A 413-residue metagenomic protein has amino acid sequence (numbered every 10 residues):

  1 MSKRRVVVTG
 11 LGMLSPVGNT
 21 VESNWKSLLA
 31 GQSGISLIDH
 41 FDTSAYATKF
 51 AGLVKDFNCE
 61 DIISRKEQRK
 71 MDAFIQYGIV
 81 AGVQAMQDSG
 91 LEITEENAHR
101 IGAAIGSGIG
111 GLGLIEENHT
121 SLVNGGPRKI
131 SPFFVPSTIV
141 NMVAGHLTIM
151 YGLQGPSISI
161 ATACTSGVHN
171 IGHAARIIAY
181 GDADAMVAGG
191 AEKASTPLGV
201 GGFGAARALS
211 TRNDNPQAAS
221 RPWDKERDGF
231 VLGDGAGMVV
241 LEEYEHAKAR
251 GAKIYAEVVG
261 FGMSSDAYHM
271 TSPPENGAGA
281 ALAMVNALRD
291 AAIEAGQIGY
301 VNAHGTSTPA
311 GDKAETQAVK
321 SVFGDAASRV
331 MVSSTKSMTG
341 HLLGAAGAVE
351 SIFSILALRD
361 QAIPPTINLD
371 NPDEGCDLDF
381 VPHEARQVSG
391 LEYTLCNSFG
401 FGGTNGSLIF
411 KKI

Functional and structural regions predicted by a protein language model:
M1-E67, E245-E257, I352-T366, K411-I413: ACP-dependent fatty acid/polyketide chain-elongation machinery
M1-V8, E95-A98, A291-Q297, S328 (+1 more regions): Flexible, low-complexity linker/loop segments at domain and module junctions
R5-T9, S36, D214-A291, G299-Y300: Condensing-enzyme catalytic core mediating Claisen C-C bond formation in acyl metabolism
V8, V21-W25, L29-T162, A191-G202 (+1 more regions): Conserved beta-ketoacyl condensing-enzyme motif
E22-S27, G113-P127, I177-Y180, V200-N213 (+3 more regions): A glycine- and small-aliphatic-rich helix-loop capping segment at beta-alpha/alpha-beta transitions that lines
G78-L91, V140-A144, T148-E192, V231-A252 (+2 more regions): Active-site-proximal alpha-helical scaffold in enzymes
N124-S131, G172, R176, Y180 (+3 more regions): Glycine-/small-residue-rich "gating" segment that lines the acyl/pantetheine channel and substrate pocket
D182-D228, F261-E275, G305-D312, R329-D379: Acyl-CoA/ACP chain-elongation machinery
